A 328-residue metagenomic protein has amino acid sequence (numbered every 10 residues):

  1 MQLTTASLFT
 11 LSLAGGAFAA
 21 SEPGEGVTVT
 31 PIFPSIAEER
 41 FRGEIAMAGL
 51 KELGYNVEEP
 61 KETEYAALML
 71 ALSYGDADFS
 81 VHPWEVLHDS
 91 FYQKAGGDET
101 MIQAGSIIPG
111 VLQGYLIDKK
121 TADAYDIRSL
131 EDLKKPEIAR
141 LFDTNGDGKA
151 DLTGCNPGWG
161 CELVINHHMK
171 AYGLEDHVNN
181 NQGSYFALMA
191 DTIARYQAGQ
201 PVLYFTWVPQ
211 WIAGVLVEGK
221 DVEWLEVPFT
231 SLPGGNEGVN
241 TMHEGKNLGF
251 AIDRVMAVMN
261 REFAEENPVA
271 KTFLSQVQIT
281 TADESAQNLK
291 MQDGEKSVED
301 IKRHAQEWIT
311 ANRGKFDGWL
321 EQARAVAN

Functional and structural regions predicted by a protein language model:
P23-E38, Y55-K61, K149-T153, L274: Short, well-ordered beta-strand elements
I36-A37, Y55-L70, N180-D191, P209: Short helix-initiation/N-cap motifs at beta->coil->alpha
A37-N56, H167-K170: Short, polar/charged alpha-helical segment
G43, P60-E99, D191, W211-V217: Pocket-flanking alpha-helical
A77-V81, T153-S231: Ligand-binding pocket segment of bilobal, Venus flytrap-like solute-binding proteins
T100-G154: A conserved helix-loop-strand patch within extracytoplasmic ligand-binding domains of the periplasmic binding
L112-D123, V239, R254-E266, K290: A bilobed periplasmic-binding-protein/Venus flytrap-type ligand-binding module shared by bacterial periplasmic
F250, F263-A264, K271-N328: C-terminal functional modules
